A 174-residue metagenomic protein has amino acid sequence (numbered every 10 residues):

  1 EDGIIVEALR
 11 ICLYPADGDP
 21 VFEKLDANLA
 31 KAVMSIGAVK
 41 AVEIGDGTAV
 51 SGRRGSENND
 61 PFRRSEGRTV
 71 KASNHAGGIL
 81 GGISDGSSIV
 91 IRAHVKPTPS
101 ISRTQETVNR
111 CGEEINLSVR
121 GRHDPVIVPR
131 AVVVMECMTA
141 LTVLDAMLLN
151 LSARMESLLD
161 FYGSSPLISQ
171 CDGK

Functional and structural regions predicted by a protein language model:
E1-E114: Glycine-rich anion/phosphate-binding loop at the beta-strand->alpha-helix junction
T98-K174: Internal helix-turn-beta structural module
